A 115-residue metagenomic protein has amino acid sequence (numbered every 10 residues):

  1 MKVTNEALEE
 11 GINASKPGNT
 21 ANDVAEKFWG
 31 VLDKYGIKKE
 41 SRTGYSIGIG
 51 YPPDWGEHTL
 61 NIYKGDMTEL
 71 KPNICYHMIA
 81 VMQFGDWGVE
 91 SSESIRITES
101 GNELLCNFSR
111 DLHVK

Functional and structural regions predicted by a protein language model:
M1-K115: Active-site neighborhoods and metal-handling regions in enzymes and metal-associated proteins
